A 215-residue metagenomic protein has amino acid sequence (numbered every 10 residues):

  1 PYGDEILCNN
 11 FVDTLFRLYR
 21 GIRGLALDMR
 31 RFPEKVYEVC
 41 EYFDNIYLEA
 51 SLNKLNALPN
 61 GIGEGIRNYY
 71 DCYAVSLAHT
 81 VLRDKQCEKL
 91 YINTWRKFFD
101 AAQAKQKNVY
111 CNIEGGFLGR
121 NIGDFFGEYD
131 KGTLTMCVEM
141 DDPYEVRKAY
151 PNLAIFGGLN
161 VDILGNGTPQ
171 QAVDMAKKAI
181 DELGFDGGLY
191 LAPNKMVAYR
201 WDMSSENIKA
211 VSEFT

Functional and structural regions predicted by a protein language model:
P1-T215: Active-site loop segments of alpha/beta catalytic cores
